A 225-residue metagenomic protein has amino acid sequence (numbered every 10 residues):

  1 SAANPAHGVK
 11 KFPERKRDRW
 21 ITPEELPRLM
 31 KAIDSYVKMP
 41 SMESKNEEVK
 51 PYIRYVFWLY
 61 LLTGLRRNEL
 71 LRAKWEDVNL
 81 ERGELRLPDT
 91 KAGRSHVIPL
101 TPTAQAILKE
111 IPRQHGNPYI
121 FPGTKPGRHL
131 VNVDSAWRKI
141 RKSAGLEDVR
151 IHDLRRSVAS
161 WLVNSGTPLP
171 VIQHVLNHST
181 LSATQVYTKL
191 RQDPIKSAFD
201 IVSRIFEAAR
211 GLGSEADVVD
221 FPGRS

Functional and structural regions predicted by a protein language model:
S1-R67, L71-R72, E81, K91-S95 (+2 more regions): Basic, Lys/Arg- and aromatic-enriched nucleic-acid-binding interface segment
A2-A3, E76-E84, E147-D148, T167-V186 (+2 more regions): Short, polar N-cap/turn motifs at the start of nucleic acid-interacting alpha helices
V9, L29, I120-F121, W137 (+2 more regions): Bulky hydrophobic/aromatic "packing anchor" residues in well-ordered structure
F12-P13, W20, R86-G93, T103-Q105 (+1 more regions): Catalytic-site neighborhood detector that most strongly recognizes the C-terminal catalytic loop/helix of tyrosine
I21, Y55-W58, L62-E69, A136-K139 (+2 more regions): C-terminal catalytic core of tyrosine-transesterase DNA break-rejoin enzymes
T22-L26, D34-K38, Y52-I53, R82 (+2 more regions): Active-site/catalytic core of tyrosine-dependent DNA strand-transfer enzymes
K31-M39, S44-N46, E110-R113, N117 (+3 more regions): C-terminal secondary-structure termini that scaffold catalytic or DNA-interacting sites
